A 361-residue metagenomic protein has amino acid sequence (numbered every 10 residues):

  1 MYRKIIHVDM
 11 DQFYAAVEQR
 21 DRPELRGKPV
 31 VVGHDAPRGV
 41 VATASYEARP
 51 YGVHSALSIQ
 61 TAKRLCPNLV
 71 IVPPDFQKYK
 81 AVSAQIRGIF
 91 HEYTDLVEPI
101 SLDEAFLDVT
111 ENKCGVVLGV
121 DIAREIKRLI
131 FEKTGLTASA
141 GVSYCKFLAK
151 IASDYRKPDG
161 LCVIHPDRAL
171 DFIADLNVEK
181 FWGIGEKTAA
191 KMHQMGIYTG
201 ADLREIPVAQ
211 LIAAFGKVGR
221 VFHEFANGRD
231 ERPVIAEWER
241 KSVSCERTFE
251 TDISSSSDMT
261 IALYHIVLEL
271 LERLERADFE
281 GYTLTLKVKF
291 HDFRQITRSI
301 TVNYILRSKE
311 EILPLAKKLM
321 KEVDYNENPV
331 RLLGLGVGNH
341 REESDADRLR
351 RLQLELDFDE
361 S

Functional and structural regions predicted by a protein language model:
M1-A214, G219-R220, V337, R341-D345 (+1 more regions): Gly/Gly-Pro- and Ser/Thr-rich, intrinsically disordered tail segments characteristic of DNA damage-repair and tolerance
H7, K180, T188-V330, N339-E360: DNA-contacting surface of Y-family translesion DNA polymerases
I100-E104, S143-K146, F279-T283, N328-L332: Short Gly/Ser/Thr- and Asp/Glu-enriched loop/turn motifs at secondary-structure junctions
T137-S139, T285, L332-G334: Residues at or immediately flanking beta-strands
